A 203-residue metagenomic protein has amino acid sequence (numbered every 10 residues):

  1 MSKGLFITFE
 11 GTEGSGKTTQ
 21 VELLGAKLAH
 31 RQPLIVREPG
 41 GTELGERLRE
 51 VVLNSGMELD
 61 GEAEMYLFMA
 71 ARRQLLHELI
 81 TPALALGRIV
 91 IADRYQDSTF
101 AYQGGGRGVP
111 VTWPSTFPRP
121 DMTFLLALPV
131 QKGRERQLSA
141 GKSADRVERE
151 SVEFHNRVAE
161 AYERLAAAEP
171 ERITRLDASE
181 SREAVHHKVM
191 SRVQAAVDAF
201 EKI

Functional and structural regions predicted by a protein language model:
M1-L5: Extreme N-terminal, non-catalytic leader segments that precede Walker-type/kinase nucleotide-binding cores
F9: Hydrophobic anchor at the beta1->P-loop junction of P-loop NTPases
G14: Walker A (P-loop) phosphate-binding loop of P-loop NTPases
K17: Conserved lysine of the Walker
Q20: Hydrophobic positions on the alpha1 helix immediately C-terminal to the Walker A/P-loop
G25, M122, Q131-I203: NTP-dependent small-molecule kinase module
R31-P114, P118, K188: ATP-dependent small-molecule kinase phosphotransfer cores that center on conserved nucleotide phosphate-binding segments
G40-E43, Q96-D97, L128-R134, R182: Conserved nucleotide-binding/hydrolysis micro-motifs of P-loop NTPases
